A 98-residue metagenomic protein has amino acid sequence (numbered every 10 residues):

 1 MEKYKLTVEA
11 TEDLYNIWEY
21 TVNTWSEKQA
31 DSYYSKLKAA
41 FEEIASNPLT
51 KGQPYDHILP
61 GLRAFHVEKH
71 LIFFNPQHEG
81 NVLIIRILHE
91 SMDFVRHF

Functional and structural regions predicted by a protein language model:
M1, G52-Y55, L59, I85 (+2 more regions): Generic secondary-structure boundary/loop-capping signal
M1-K36: Arg/Lys-rich, positively charged N-terminal/basic patches that mediate binding to nucleic acids
K5, H66, L83: Conserved beta-strand segments that form the floor/walls of ligand-binding pockets within enzyme and binding domains
K38-E42: Compact soluble domain cores
A45-P48: Short proline/glycine- and basic residue-enriched helix-capping loop/turn segments at helix->loop/beta transitions
T50-E79: Basic/aromatic recognition patch in beta-strand/loop cores that engages polyanionic ligands
L71, N75-F98: Enriched for short, Lys/Arg-rich terminal
